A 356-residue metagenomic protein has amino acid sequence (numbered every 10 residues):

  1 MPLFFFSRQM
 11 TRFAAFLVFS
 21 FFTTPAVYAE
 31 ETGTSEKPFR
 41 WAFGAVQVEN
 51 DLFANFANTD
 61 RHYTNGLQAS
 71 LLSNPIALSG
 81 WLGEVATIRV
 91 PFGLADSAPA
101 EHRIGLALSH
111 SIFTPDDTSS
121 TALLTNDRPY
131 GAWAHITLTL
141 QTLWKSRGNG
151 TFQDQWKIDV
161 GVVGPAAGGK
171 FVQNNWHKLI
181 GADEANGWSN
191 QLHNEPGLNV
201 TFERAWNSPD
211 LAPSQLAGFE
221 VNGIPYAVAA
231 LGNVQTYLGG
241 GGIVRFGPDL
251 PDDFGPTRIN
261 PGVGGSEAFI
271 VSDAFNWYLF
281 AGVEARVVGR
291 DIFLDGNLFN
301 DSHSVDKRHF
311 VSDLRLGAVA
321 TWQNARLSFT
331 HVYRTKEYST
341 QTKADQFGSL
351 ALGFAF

Functional and structural regions predicted by a protein language model:
A29-A77, L108, F113-T118, V288-L294 (+1 more regions): Short glycine/proline- and aromatic-enriched beta-strand/turn motifs that initiate or cap beta-hairpins
E30-W41, P75-H102, W144-Q155, S208-G223 (+2 more regions): Short loop/turn motifs that connect adjacent beta-strands in outer-membrane beta-barrel proteins
G44-N50, I104-I112, I158-G164, R204 (+6 more regions): Transmembrane beta-barrel strands of outer-membrane/channel proteins
A54-N55, T121-N126, E184-N190, V228 (+2 more regions): Extracellular loop and loop/strand-boundary signature of outer-membrane beta-barrel proteins
R61-L67, Y130-A134, D154, N194-V200 (+6 more regions): Residues that define the transmembrane beta-barrel architecture of outer-membrane proteins
L71-S73, H110, L140-T142, R204-S208 (+4 more regions): Residue-level signature of outer-membrane beta-barrel architecture
T87-V172: Long, hydrophobic/aromatic-enriched structural stretches that serve as scaffold segments
D116-T118, I243-F356: Outer membrane beta-barrel transmembrane domains
